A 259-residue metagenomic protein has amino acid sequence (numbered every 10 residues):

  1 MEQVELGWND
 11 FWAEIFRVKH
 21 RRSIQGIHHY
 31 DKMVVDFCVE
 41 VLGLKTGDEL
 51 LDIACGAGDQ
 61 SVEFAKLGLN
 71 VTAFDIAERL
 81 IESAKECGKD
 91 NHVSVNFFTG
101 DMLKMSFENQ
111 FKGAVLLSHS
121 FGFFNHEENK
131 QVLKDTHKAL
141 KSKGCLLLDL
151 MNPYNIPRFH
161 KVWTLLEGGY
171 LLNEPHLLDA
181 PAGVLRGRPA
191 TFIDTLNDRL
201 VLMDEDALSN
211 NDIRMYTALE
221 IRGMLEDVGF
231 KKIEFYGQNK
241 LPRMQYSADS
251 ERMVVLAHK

Functional and structural regions predicted by a protein language model:
M1-D48: Conserved class I S-adenosyl-L-methionine
G47-G56: Conserved class I S-adenosyl-L-methionine
D59-K104: Class I SAM-dependent methyltransferase SAM/SAH-binding core
M105-G113: A short acidic, Gly/Pro-enriched loop at the edge of an enzyme's catalytic core that lines a small-molecule cofactor
K112-E128: A short SAM/SAH-binding and catalytic strip from SAM-dependent methyltransferases
K130-S142: A short glycine-rich, Lys/Arg-flanked "PGG" loop and its adjoining helix->strand segment in the class I
L147-G223: SAM-dependent methyltransferase
R214-K259: C-terminal lobe and adjacent flexible extensions of AdoMet/dcAdoMet transferase-like proteins
